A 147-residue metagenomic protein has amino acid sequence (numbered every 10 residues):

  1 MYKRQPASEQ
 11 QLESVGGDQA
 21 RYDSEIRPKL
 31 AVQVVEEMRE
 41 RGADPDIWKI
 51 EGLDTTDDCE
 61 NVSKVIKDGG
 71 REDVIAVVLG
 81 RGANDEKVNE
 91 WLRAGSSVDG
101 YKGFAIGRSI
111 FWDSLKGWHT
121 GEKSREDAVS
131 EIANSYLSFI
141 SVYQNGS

Functional and structural regions predicted by a protein language model:
M1-Q5: Conserved small/polar residues in nucleotide/adenosyl-binding loops
P6-Q10, E40: Short, compositionally biased "basic patch" segments
Q11-Q19: N-terminal active-site wall of soluble small-molecule enzyme domains
A20-E40: Acidic, His- and aromatic-enriched active-site or binding-groove loops in soluble protein domains that engage sugars
E40, D44, I50-S147: Catalytic-face loop-and-helix region of soluble metabolic enzyme cores
